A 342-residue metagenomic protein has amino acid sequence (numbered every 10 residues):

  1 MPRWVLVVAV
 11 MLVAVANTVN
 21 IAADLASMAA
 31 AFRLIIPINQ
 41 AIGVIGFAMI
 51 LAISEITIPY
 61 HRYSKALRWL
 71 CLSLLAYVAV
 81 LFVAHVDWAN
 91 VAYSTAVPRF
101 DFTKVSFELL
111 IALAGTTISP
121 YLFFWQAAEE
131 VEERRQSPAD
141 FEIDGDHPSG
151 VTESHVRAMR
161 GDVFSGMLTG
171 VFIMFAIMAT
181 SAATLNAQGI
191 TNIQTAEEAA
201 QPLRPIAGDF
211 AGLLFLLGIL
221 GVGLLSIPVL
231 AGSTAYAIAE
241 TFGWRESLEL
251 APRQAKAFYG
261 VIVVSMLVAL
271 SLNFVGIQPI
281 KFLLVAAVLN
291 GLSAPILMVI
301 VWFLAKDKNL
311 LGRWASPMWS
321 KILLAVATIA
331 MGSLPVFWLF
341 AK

Functional and structural regions predicted by a protein language model:
P2-V15, F102-A114, R160, V171-S181 (+2 more regions): Select transmembrane alpha-helical segments in multipass membrane proteins
R3-W4, A41-I45, F210, L224 (+1 more regions): Loop-to-transmembrane helix boundary motifs in multi-pass membrane proteins
W4-D24, A29-P59, G115-S119, G221-I227: Helix-loop-helix module between adjacent transmembrane segments
V7-M11, L34-T57, S73-Y77, L81-F82 (+2 more regions): Transmembrane alpha-helical segments of multi-pass small-molecule transport proteins
D24-V44, E132-R135, A139, I143 (+2 more regions): Helix-loop-helix connectors at the membrane interface of multi-pass transporters/channels
G46-F47, E55-H85, L289, A294 (+2 more regions): Membrane-interface loop-to-helix entry segments
L72-R99, F107, G115-E130, I300-N309 (+1 more regions): Hydrophobic alpha-helical segments and their helix-loop junctions in multi-pass secondary transporters
A128-Q136, P148, L168-E198: Extracellular/periplasmic helix-exit of transmembrane alpha-helices
